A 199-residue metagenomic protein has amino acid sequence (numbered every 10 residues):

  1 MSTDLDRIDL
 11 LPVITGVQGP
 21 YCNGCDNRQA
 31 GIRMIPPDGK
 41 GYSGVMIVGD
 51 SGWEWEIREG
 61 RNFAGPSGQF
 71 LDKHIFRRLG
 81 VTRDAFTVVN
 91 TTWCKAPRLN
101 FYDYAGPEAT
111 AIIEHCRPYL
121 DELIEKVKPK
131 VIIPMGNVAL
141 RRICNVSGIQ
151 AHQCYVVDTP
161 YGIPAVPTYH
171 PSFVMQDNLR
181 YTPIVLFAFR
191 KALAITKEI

Functional and structural regions predicted by a protein language model:
S2-I199: A polyanion-binding, active-site-adjacent surface
